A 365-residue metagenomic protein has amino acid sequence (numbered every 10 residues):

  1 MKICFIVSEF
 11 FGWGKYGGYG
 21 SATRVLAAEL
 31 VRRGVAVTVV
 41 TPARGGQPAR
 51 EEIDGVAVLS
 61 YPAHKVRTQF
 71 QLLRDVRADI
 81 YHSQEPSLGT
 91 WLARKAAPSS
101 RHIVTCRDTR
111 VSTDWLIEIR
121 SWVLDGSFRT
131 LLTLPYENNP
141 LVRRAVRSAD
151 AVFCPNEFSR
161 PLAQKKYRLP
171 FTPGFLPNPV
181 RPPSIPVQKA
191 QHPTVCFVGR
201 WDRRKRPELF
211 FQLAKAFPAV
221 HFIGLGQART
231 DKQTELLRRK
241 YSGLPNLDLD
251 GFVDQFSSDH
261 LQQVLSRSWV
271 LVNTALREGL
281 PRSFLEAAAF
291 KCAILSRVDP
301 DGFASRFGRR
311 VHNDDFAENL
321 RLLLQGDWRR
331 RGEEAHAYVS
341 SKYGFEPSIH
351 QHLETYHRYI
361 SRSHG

Functional and structural regions predicted by a protein language model:
M1-G45, K215, H364: N-terminal subdomain of nucleotide-sugar transferases
S83-G89, C106-R107: Short His-centered aromatic/hydrophobic patch
R110, D125-V152: Membrane-proximal helix-turn-helix segments that form the acceptor-binding/catalytic region of lipid-linked
R147-S148, C154, R160-V180: Helix-loop-beta element that forms the nucleotide-linked donor phosphate-binding surface in glycosyltransferases
F153, V180, P186-K205, F211-F217 (+1 more regions): Conserved donor-binding/catalytic core segment of Leloir-type glycosyltransferases
T234-F256: Nucleotide-activated donor-binding/catalytic signature segment of Leloir-type glycosyltransferases, i.e., the conserved
L276: Aromatic "clamp/platform" in nucleotide-sugar-dependent glycosyltransferases that forms part of the donor/acceptor
R329-K342, E354: A short, well-ordered alpha-helix in the C-terminal region of glycosyltransferases
